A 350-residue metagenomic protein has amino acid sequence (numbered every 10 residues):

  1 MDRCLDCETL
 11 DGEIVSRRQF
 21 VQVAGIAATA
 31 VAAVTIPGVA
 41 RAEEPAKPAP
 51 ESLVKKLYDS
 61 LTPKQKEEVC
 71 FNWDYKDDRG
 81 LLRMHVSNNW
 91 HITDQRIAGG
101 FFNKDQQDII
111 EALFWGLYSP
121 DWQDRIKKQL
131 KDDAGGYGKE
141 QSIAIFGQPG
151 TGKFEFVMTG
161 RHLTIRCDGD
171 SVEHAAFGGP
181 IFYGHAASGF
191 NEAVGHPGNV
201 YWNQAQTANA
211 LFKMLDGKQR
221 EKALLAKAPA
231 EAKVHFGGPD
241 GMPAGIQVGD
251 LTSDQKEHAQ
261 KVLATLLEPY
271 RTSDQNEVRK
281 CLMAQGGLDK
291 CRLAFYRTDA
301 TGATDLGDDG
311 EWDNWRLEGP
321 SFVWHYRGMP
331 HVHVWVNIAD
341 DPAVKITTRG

Functional and structural regions predicted by a protein language model:
M1-Q19, V23, A27-V34: N-terminal secretory signal peptides
E43-P63, E67-G350: A cross-kingdom marker for long, charged
